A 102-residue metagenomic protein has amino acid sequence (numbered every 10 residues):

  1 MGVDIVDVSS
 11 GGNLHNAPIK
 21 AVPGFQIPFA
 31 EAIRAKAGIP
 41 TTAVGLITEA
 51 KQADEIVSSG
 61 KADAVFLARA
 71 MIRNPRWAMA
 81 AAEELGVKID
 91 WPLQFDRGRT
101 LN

Functional and structural regions predicted by a protein language model:
M1-N102: Flavin-dependent oxidoreductase catalytic cores
